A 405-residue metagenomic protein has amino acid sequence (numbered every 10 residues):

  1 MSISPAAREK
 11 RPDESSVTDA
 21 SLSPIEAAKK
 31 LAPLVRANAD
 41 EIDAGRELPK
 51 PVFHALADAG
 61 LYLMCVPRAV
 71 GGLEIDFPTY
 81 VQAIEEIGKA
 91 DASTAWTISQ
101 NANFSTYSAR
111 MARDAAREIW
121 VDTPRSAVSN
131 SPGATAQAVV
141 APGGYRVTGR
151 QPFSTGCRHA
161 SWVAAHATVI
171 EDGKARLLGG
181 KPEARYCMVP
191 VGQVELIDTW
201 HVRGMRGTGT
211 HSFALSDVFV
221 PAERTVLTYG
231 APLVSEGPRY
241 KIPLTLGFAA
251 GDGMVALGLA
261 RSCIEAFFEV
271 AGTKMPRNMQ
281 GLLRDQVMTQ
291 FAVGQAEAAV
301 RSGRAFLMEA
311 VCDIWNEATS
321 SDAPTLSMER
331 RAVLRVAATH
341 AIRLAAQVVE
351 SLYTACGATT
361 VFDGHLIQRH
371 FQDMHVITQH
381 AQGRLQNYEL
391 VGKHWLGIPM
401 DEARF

Functional and structural regions predicted by a protein language model:
M1-E26, K30, A403-F405: Basic/polar N-terminal segments that are highly enriched at the extreme N-terminus, encompassing both cleavable
K29, G258, G294-R301, R335 (+3 more regions): Generic structural signal for well-ordered, non-transmembrane alpha-helical segments in soluble/cytosolic regions
R36, D40-D43, S302-H340, Y353-A358: C-terminal helix-coil-helix/basic helical segment that borders enzyme active sites and/or dimer interfaces and provides
A59-E118: Internal helix-loop-helix
S105-G144: Well-ordered mid-protein domain cores that form the structural environment of catalytic cofactors
R150-Q193: DPxDG-like acidic metal-binding loop motif
R203-R301: Glycine-rich beta->alpha junctions and the first turn(s) of the following alpha-helix
C356-F405: Glycine-rich phosphate/cofactor-binding loops in nucleotide/flavin-utilizing enzymes
